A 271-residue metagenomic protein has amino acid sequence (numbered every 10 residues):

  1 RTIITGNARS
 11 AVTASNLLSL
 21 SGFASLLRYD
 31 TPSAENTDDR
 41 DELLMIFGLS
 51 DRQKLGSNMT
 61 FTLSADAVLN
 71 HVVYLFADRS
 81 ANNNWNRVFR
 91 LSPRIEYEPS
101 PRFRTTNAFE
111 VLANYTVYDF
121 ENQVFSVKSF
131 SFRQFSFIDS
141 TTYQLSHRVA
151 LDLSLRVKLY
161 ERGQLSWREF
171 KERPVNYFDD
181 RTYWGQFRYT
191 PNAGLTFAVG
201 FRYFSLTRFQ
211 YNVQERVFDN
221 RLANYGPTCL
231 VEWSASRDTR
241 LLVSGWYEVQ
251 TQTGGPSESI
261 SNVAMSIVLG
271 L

Functional and structural regions predicted by a protein language model:
R1-L271: Gram-negative and organellar
